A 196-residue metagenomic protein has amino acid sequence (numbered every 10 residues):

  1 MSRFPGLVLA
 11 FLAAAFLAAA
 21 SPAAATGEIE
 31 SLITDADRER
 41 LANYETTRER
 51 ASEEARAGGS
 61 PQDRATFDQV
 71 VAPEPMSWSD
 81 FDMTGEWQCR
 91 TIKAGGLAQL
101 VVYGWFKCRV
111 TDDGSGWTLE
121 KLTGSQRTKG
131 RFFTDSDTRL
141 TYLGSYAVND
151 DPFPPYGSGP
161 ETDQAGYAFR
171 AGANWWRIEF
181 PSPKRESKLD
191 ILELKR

Functional and structural regions predicted by a protein language model:
F4, A24-D82: Amphipathic/hydrophobic helical signal segments and adjacent flexible N-terminal regions that mediate secretion
V8-A19: Bacterial N-terminal signal peptides
A25-E30, T134-V148, K188-R196: A short, hydrophobic/aromatic-rich structural module that often spans a beta strand with its adjoining loop
R64-Q69, G157-A168, G172-R196: Edge beta-strand at a domain terminus
W78-T141: Mid-length scaffold segments of soluble, non-membrane domains
G96-F106, T141-Y167: An anionic, turn-rich surface loop/hairpin at beta-sheet edges that serves as a generic interaction/coordination patch
L122-K129, S145-D150, F180-S187: Short, solvent-exposed aromatic-acidic interface loops
